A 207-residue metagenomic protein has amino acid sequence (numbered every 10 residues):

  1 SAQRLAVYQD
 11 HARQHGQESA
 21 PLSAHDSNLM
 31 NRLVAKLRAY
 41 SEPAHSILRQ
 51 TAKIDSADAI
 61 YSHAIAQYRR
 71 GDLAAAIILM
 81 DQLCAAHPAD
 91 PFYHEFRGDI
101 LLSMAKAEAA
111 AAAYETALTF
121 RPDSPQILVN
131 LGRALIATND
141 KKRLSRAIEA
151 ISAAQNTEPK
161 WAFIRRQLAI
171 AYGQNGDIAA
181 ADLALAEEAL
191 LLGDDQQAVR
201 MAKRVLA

Functional and structural regions predicted by a protein language model:
S1-T119, E149-A150, A180, D194: Extracytoplasmic and endomembrane cell-envelope/extracellular-matrix remodeling and assembly machinery
S62, F96, N130-L131, Q167 (+2 more regions): Canonical tetratricopeptide repeat
I65, D99-L102, R133-I136, I170 (+1 more regions): Residue-level recognition of tetratricopeptide repeat
R70, M104, T138-K141, N175-G176 (+1 more regions): Structural motif corresponding to the intra-repeat A-B loop/turn of tetratricopeptide repeats
A75, A109, Q126, K142-R146 (+4 more regions): Alpha-helical positions within canonical tetratricopeptide repeat
C84-A85, L118-T119, S152-N156, G173 (+2 more regions): Conserved structural position within tetratricopeptide repeats
